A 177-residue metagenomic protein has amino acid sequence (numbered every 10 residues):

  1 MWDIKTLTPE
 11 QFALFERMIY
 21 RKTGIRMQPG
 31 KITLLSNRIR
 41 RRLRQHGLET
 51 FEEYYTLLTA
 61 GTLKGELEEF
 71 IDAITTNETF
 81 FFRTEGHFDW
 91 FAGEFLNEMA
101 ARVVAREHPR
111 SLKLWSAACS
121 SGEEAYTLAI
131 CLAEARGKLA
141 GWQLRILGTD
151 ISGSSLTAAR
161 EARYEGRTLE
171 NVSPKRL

Functional and structural regions predicted by a protein language model:
M1-W115: Conserved AdoMet
F82, A117, G137-L177: Extended basic-aromatic, gly/pro-enriched interface segments that bind polyanionic ligands
D89, Y126, T157: Alpha-helical elements of the RecA-like P-loop NTPase motor core of helicases
F95, L132-R136, R163: Active-site catalytic pocket residues across diverse enzymes, especially alpha/beta-hydrolases
P109-T127, L144-L147: Conserved class I S-adenosyl-L-methionine
S121-L139: Conserved SAM-binding loop of SAM-dependent methyltransferases across substrates and taxa, primarily the Class I
